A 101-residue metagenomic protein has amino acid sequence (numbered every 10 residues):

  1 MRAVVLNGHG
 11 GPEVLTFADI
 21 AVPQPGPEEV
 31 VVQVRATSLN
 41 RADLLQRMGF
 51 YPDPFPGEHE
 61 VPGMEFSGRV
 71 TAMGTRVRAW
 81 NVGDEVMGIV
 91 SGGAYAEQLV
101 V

Functional and structural regions predicted by a protein language model:
M1-V4: Short structural boundary motif marking the start of a folded domain
L6, R47, T71-A72, V100-V101: Short beta-strand-to-turn element immediately C-terminal to the catalytic PLP-Schiff-base lysine in fold type I
L6-V14: Extracellular beta-rich ligand/substrate-recognition surface
V14-F17, G93: Residues that act as N-cap/strand-start positions at coil-to-secondary-structure junctions
T16-A21, V100: Generic structural detector for well-ordered beta-strands
A21-S38, F50-G93: Glycine-rich beta-strand-centered segment in the early N-terminal region that forms part of a ligand/cofactor-binding
R41-M48: Cytochrome P450 core scaffold surrounding the K-helix E-X-X-R motif and the conserved "meander" helix-loop region
G93-V101: Short, Lys/Arg- and Gly-enriched loop/turn segments at beta-strand edges
